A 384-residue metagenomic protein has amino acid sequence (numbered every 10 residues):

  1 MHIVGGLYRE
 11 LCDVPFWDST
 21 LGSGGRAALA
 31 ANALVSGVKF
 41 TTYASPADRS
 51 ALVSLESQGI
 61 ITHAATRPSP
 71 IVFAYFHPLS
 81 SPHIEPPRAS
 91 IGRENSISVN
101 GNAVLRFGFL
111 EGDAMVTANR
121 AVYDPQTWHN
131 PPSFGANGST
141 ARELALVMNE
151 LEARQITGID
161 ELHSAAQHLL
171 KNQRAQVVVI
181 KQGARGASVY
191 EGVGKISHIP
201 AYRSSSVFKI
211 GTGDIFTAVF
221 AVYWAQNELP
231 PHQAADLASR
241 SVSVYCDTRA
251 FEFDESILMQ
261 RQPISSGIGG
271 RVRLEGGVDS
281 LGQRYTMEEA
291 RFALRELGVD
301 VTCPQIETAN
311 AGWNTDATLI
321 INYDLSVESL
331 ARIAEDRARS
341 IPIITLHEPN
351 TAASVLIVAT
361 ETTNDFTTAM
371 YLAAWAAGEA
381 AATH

Functional and structural regions predicted by a protein language model:
I3, Y8-D18, A30-R120, M259-V272 (+2 more regions): Conserved N-terminal subdomain of the carbohydrate kinase-like
G22-A33, R291, A331-D336: Histidine-anchored nucleotide/phosphate-binding helix
I84-L110, N130-P131, A293-N314, E361-Y371: A short, well-structured beta->alpha microelement
I97-V99, E111-N119, P132-R142, V189-E191 (+2 more regions): Short loop/helix-cap segments at secondary-structure boundaries that form the rim of catalytic
V99-F109, R120-V122, T308-E335: Short, well-ordered secondary-structure micro-motifs within conserved domains or adaptor modules
P125-I196, L372: Conserved phosphate/ATP/ADP-binding segment of small-molecule kinases
W128-E143, L151, S340-A381: Ser/Thr/Gly-rich flexible loops in soluble cytosolic domains mediating phosphotransfer, phosphorylation
S164-D300: Conserved phosphate-binding/catalytic region of the ribokinase-like
